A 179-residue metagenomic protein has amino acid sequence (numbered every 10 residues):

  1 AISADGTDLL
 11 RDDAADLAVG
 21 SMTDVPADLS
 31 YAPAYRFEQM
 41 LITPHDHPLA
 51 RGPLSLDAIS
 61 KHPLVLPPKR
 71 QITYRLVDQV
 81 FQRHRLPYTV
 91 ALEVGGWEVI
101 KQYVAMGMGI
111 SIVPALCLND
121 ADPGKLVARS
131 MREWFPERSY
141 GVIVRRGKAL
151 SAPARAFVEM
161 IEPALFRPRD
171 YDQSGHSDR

Functional and structural regions predicted by a protein language model:
A1-A27, R85, E93-V94: Central regulatory/effector-binding core of bacterial HTH transcription factors
S3-A14, D57, E98-G107: Short helices/loops that flank or line small-molecule/ion binding pockets
D13-A14, P33, A58, P63 (+4 more regions): Conserved functional loop/turn residues at catalytic and ligand-binding sites
S21, L49, P63-H84, L150-E159 (+1 more regions): Secondary-structure junction motif
D24-E38, E98-G147: Beta-alpha-beta core module
P26-L64, K69: Flexible hinge/capping segments at coil-to-helix
D46-S55, E133-P136, G147-A152: Short helix-loop capping/hinge motifs at secondary-structure junctions, enriched in acidic/polar residues
Q82-A91, K125: A local structural motif
